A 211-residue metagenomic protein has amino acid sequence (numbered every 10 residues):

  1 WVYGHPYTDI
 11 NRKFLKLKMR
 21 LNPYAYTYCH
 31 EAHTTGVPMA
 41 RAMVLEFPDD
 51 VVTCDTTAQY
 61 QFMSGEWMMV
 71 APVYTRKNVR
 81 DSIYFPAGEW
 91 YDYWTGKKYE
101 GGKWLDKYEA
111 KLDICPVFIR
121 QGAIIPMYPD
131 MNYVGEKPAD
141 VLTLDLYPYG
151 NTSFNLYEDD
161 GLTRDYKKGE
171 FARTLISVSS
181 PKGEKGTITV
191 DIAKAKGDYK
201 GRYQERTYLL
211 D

Functional and structural regions predicted by a protein language model:
W1-D211: Catalytic core of carbohydrate-active enzymes
